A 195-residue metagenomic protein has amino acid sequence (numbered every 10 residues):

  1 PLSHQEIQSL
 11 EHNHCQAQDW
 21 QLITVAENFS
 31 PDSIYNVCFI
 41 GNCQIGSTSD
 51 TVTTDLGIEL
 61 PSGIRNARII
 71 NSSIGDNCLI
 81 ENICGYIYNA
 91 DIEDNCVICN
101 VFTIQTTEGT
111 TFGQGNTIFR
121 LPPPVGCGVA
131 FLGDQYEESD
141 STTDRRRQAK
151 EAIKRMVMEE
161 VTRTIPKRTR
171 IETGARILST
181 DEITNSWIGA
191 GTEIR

Functional and structural regions predicted by a protein language model:
P1-R195: Domain-scale signature associated with acetyltransferase and cell-envelope carbohydrate enzymes
